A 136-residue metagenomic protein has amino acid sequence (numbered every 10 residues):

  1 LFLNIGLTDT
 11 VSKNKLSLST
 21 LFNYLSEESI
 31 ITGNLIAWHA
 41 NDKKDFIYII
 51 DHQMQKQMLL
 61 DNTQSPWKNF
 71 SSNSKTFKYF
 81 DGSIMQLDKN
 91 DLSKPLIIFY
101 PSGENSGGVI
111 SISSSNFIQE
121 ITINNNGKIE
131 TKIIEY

Functional and structural regions predicted by a protein language model:
L3-N4, K13, E27, I31 (+2 more regions): N-terminal helix-rich module
L7-L18: Membrane-proximal amphipathic alpha-helices that sit immediately adjacent to an N-terminal transmembrane/signal-anchor
Y24: Conserved polar catalytic motif of the HATPase_c/GHKL fold
